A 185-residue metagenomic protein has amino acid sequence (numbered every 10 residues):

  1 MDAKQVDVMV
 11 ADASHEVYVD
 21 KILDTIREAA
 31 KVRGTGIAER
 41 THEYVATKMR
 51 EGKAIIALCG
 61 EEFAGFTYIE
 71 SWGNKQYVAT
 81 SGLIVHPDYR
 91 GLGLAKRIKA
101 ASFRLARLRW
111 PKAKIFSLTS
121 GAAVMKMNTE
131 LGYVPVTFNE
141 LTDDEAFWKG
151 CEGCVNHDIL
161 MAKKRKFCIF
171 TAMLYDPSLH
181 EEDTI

Functional and structural regions predicted by a protein language model:
M1-K4, R107-I185: Terminal substrate-recognition subdomain of acyl/acetyltransferases
D2-I22: A short beta-loop-alpha structural element at the N-terminal edge of CoA-dependent acyl/N-acetyltransferase catalytic
E16, D88, L92, A122: Loop/helix-junction capping segments adjacent to catalytic residues or to phosphate/diphosphate-binding pockets
E16-R27, K31-A38, K164-F170, D176-H180: Amide-forming acyltransferase catalytic core, primarily the GNAT-like/NAT-type and related acyltransferase folds
L23-P87: A conserved beta-strand-loop-helix scaffold within acyl/acetyltransferase catalytic domains
V45-A46, F103, M125: Short amphipathic alpha-helical segments and helix-helix/interface helices
V85, G91-A106, I115-S117: Conserved acetyl-CoA-binding loop-helix of GNAT-fold acetyltransferases
